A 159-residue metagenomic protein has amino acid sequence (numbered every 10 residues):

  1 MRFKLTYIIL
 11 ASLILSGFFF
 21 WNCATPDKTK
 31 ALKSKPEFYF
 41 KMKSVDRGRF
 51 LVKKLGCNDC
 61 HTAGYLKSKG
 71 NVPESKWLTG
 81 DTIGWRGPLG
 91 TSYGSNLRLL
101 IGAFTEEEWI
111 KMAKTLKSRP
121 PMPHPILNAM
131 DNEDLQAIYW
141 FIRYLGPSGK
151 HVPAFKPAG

Functional and structural regions predicted by a protein language model:
M1-K41, W85, F141-G159: Post-cleavage N-terminal segment of exported redox proteins
T29-K53, Y65-K69, E106: Electrostatic cytochrome c docking/interface patches
F40-K43, L89-S92, K117: Alpha-helix N-cap/N′ positions at the starts of helices
G48, K54-G64, I138, I142: The canonical Cys-X-X-Cys-His
G64-K111, P121-M130, A158-G159: Gly/Gly-Pro-rich "capping" loops immediately C-terminal to redox-active cysteine motifs in periplasmic/lumenal
E106-P120, I126-A154: C-terminal capping alpha-helices of c-type cytochrome domains
